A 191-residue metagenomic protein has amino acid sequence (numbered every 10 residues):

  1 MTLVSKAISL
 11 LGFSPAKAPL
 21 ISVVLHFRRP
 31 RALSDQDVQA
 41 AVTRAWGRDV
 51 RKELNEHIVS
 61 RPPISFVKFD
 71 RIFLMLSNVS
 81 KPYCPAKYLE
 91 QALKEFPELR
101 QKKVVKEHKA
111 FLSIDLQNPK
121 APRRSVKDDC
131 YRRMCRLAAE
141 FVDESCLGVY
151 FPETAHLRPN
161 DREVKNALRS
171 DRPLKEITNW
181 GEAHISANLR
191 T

Functional and structural regions predicted by a protein language model:
M1-T43: N-terminal alpha-helical "arm" segments
P19-I21, V104-R124, T191: Glycine-rich, often proline-containing surface loops adjacent to acidic residues and nearby aromatics that form
R29-K103: N-terminal low-complexity, intrinsically disordered segments
S34-V38, S125-V126, P159-L168: A short acidic (Asp/Glu
E90-E95, V126-A138: Well-ordered, non-membrane alpha-helical segments in soluble/globular domains
S113, G148-E153: A structural signal for short, well-ordered beta-strand segments and their strand-loop junctions that often border
A139-V149: Secondary-structure boundary elements
P152-T191: Aromatic/basic-lined ligand-recognition segments that form π-stacking hydrophobic pockets flanked by Lys/Arg to engage
